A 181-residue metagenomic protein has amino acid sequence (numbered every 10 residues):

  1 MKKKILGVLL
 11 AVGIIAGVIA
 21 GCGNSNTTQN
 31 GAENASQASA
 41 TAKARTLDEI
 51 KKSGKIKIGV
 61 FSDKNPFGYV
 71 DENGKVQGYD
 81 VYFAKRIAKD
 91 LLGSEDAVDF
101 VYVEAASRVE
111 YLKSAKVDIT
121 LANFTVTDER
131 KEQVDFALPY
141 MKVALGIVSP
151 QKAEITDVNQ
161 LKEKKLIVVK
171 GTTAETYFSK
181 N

Functional and structural regions predicted by a protein language model:
M1-I5, L10: Positively charged n-region of N-terminal signal peptides that target proteins for export
I5, V18-E33: Bacterial lipoprotein signal-peptidase II cleavage site
A11-G17: Bacterial N-terminal signal peptides
N26-T46: Low-complexity, Pro/Thr/Ser/Glu-rich flexible segments characteristic of extracytoplasmic/periplasmic regions
A40-T120: Extracytoplasmic small-molecule ligand-binding "clamshell" domains of the periplasmic binding protein/Venus flytrap
I56-V60, Q77, N159-E175: Short loop->beta-strand "edge-of-pocket" segments that line small-molecule binding or catalytic clefts across diverse
D63, T125-V126, P150-E154, L166-A174: Short coil/turn segments
K85, A97-Q160: Acidic, polar ligand-binding/catalytic clefts
